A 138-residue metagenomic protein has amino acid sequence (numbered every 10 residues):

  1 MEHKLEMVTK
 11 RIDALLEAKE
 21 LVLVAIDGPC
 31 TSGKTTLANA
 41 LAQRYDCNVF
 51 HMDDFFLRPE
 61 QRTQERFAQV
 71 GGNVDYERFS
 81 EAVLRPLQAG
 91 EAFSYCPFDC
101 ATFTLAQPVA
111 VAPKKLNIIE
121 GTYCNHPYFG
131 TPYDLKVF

Functional and structural regions predicted by a protein language model:
M1-V24: Extreme N-terminal, non-catalytic leader segments that precede Walker-type/kinase nucleotide-binding cores
P29: P-loop (Walker A) phosphate-binding loop of NTP-binding proteins
K34: Conserved lysine of the Walker
L37: Hydrophobic positions on the alpha1 helix immediately C-terminal to the Walker A/P-loop
A40: Active-site signature of alpha/beta-hydrolase-fold catalytic machinery across serine- and Asp/Cys-nucleophile hydrolases
Y45-E60: Short beta-strand-centered segment that lines the nucleotide-binding/catalytic pocket of NTP-utilizing
N48, Q61-A106, L116: Conserved nucleotide-sensing/catalytic segment adjacent to the nucleotide-binding pocket in NTP-handling enzymes
L105-F138: ATP-dependent NMP and nucleoside kinases share a basic, alpha-helical "lid"
